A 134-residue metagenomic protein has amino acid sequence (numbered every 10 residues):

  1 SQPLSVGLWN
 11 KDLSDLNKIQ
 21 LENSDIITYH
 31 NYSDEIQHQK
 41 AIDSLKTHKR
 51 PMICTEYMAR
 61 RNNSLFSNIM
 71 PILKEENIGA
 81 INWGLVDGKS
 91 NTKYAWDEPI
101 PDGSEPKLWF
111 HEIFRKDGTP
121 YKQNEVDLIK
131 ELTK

Functional and structural regions predicted by a protein language model:
S1-G88, T92-G118: Extracellular glycoside hydrolase catalytic/binding regions
F110-K134: Low-complexity, Gly/Ser/Thr/Pro-rich intrinsically disordered linker/tail segments
